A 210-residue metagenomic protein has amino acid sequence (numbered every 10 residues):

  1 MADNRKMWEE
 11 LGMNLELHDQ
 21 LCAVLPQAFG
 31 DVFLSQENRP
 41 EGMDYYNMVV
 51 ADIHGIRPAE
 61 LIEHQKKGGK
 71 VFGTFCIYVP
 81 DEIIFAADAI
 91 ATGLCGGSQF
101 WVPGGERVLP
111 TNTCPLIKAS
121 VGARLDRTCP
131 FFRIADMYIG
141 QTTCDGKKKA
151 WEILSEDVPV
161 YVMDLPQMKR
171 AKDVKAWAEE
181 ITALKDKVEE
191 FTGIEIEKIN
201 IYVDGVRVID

Functional and structural regions predicted by a protein language model:
M1-D210: An N-terminal assembly and electron-transfer interface module characteristic of large anaerobic redox and radical
